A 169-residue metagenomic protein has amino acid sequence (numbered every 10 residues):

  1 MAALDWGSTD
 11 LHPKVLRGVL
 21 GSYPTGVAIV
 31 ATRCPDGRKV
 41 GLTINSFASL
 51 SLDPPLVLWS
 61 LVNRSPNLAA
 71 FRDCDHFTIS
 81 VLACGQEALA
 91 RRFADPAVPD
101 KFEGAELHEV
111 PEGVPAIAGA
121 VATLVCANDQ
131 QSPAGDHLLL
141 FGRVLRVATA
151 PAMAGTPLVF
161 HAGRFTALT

Functional and structural regions predicted by a protein language model:
M1-T169: Basic, polyanion-binding surface patches
